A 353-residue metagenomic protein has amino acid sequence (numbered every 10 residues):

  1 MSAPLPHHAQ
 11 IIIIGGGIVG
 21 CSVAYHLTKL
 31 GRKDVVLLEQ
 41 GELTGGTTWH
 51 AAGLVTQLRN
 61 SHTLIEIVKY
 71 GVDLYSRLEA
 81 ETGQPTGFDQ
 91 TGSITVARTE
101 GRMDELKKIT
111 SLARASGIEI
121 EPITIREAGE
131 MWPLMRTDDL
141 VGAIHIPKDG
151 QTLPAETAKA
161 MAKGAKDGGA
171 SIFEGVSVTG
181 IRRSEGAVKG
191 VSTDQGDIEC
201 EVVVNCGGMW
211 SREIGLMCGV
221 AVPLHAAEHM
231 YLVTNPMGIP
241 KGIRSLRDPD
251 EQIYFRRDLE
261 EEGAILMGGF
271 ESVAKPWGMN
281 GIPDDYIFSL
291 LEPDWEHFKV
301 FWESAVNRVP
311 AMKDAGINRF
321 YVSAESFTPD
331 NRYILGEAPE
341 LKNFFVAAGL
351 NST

Functional and structural regions predicted by a protein language model:
L5-V19, V36: Beta1/beta-strand and adjacent pyrophosphate-binding region of the FAD-binding site in flavoprotein oxidoreductases
Y25-K29, E340-T353: Conserved mid-domain beta->alpha element of the FAD-binding
T28-T48: Glycine-rich FAD pyrophosphate-binding loop
A52-M131, Q252-F255, E262-A264, D285 (+2 more regions): Dinucleotide-binding Rossmann-like beta1-alpha1 core, especially the glycine-rich loop that anchors the ADP
E66-K69, T95-E105, I144-K166, F173 (+1 more regions): Short beta-strand to alpha-helix junction loop
I144-E201, W210: Helical element adjacent to the flavin cofactor pocket in flavoenzyme catalytic cores
D197-R244: Central helical "cap/lid" subdomain
A221, P236-A348: Active-site lid/adjacent beta-loop-alpha segment flanking the redox-cofactor pocket in flavoenzymes
